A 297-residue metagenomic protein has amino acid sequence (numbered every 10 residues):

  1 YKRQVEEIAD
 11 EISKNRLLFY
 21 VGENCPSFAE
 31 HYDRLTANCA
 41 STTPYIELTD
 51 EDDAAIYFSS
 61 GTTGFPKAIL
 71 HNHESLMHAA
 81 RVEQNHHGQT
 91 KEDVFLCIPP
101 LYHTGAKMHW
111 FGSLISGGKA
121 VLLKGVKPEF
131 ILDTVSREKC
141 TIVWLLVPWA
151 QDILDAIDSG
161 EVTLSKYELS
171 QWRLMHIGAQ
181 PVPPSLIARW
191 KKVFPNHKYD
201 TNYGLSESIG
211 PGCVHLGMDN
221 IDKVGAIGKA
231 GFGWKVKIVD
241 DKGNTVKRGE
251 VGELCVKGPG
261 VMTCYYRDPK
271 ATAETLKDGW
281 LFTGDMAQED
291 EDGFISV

Functional and structural regions predicted by a protein language model:
Y1-R34: Structural core segment of the AMP-binding/adenylate-forming
K2-R3, K67-L70, C97, K119-V126 (+1 more regions): Short beta-strand->loop structural element characteristic of the AMP-binding/adenylate-forming
Y20, C25-S27, A37-F58, F65 (+1 more regions): Conserved pre-ATP/AMP-binding loop-to-beta segment of ANL
L35-T36, S59, L76, G228 (+4 more regions): Adenylate-forming
D53, S59-T62, F95, L101 (+6 more regions): Conserved S/T- and glycine-rich ATP-binding loop of Class I adenylate-forming
M77-V94, Y102-I142, A156-I157: Conserved AMP-binding/adenylation subdomain of ANL enzymes
I115, C140-L145, L154-D222, K235: Gly/Ser/Thr-rich phosphate-binding loop
N244-G249, E253-V297: Conserved ATP-binding/catalytic segment of the ANL
